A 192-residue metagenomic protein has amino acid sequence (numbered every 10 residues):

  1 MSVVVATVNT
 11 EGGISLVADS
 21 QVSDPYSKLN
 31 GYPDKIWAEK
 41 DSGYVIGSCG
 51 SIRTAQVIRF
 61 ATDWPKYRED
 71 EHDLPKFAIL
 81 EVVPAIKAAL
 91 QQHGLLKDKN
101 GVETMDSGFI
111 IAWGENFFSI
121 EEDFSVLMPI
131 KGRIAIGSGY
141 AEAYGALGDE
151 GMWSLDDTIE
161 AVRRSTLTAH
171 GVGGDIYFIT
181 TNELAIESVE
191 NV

Functional and structural regions predicted by a protein language model:
M1-L96, V102, L127-I159, V172-N191: Conserved short S/T/G-enriched processing/targeting/catalytic segments and their helical context
V102-A135: Long, charge-patterned amphipathic alpha-helical coiled-coil/hairpin "stalk" segments used as oligomerization
R163-H170: C-terminal catalytic subdomain
